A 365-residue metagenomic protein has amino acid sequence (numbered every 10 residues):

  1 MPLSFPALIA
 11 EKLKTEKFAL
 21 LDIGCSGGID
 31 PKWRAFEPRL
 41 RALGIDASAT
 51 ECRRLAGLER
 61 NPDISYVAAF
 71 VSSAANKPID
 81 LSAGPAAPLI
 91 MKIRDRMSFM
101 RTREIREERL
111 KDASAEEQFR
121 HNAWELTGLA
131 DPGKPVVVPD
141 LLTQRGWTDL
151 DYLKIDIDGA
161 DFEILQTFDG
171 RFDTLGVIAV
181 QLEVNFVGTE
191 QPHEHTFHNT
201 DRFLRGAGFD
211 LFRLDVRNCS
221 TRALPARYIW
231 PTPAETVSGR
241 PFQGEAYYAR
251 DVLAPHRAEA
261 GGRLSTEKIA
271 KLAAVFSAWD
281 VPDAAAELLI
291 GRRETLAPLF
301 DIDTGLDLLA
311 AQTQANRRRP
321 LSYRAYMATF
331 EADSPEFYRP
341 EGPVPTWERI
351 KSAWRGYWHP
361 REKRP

Functional and structural regions predicted by a protein language model:
M1-P365: Phosphate/nucleotide-binding beta-alpha loop and adjacent structural elements of enzyme active sites
